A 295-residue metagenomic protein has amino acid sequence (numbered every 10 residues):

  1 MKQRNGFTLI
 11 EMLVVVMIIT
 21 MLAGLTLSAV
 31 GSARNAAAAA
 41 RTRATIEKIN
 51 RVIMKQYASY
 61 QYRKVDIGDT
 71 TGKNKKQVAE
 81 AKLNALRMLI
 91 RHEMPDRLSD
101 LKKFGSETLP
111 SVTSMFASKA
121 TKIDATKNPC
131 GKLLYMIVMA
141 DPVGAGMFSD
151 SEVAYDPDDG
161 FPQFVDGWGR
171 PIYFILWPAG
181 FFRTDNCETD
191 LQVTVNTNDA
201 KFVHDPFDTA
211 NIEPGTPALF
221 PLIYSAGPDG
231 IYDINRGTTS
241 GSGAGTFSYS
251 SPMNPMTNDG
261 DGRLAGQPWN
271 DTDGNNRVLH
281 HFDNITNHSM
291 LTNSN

Functional and structural regions predicted by a protein language model:
K2-Q3, T42: Short, charged juxtamembrane terminal tails flanking transmembrane helices
Q3-A33: N-terminal single-pass transmembrane signal-anchor helix
I18, N35-A36, F181-F182: Generic secondary-structure boundary signal with a strong preference for alpha-helix termini
L27-K48: Aliphatic-rich helix starts adjacent to a transmembrane/signal segment
R43-N295: N-terminal pilin/flagellin-like segments and related low-complexity appendage regions
